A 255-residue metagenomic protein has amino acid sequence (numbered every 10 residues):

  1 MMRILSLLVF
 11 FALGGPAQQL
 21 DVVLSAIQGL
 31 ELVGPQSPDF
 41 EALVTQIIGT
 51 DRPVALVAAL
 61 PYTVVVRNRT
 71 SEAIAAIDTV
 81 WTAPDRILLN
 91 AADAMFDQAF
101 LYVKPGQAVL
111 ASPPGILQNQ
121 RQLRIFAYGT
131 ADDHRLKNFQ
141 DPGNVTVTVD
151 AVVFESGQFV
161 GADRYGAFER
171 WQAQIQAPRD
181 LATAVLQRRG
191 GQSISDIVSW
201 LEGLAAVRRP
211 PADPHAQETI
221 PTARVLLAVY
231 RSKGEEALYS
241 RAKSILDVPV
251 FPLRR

Functional and structural regions predicted by a protein language model:
M2-G14: Sec-dependent N-terminal signal peptides
A17-P61, R69: Low-complexity, acidic Ser/Thr/Pro/Gly-rich terminal tails and inter-domain linkers that flank the onset of structured
D51-R52, I74, Q98-Y102: Beta-strand-rich interaction surfaces with strong enrichment in secreted/lumenal proteins
A58-L60, V64-A75, A83: Asparagine-centered strand-capping/turn motif at beta-strand->loop junctions
D85-F139, E155: Intrinsically disordered, low-complexity Pro/Gly/Ser/Thr-rich segments with frequent PxxP/GP/PP motifs and embedded
R86, A151-A162: Short acidic/polar inter-strand loop motif in beta-rich domains
V160-G191: Short beta-strand elements
I194-R255: A eukaryote-biased signal for long
